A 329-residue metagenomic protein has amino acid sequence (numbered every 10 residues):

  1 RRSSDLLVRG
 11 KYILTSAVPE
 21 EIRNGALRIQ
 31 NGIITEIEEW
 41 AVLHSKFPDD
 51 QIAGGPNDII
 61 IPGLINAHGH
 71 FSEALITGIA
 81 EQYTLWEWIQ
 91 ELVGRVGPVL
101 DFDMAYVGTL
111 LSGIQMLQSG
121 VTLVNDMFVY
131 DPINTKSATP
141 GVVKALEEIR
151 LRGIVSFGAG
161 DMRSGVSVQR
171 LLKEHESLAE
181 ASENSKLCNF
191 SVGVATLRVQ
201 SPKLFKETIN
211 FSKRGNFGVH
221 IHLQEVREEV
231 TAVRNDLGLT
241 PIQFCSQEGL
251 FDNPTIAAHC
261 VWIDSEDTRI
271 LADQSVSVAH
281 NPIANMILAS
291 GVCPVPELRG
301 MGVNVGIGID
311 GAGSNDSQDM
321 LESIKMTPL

Functional and structural regions predicted by a protein language model:
S4-K46, D58-I59: N-terminal metal-binding scaffold of metallo-dependent hydrolase/deaminase domains
L6-R9, H44-E87, L110, L117-Q118 (+1 more regions): Replace "His-x-His-based motif
K11, L27, G32, N57 (+10 more regions): Divalent metal-coordination and catalytic microenvironments
L75-A105, N134, R163-S164, R227-P254 (+2 more regions): Active-site gating loops and adjacent loop-to-helix segments of metal-dependent hydrolytic enzymes
T77-L151, K173-N184: Alpha-helical scaffold segments that flank or form the walls of functional sites
T122-L123, F217, N304: Short acidic/polar active-site loop segments enriched in Thr and Asp
V129, I133-V261: Metal-coordinating catalytic core of metallo-dependent amide/deamination hydrolases
Q247-P254, P296-L329: His/Asp/Glu-enriched, well-ordered alpha-helical/loop segment that forms or immediately abuts the divalent-metal
